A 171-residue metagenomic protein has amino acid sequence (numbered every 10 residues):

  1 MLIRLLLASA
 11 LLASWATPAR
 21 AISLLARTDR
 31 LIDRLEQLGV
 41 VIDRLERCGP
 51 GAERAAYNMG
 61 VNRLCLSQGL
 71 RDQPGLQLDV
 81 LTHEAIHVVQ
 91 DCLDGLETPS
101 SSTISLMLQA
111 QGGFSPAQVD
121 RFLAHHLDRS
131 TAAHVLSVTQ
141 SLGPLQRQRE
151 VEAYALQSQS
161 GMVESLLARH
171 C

Functional and structural regions predicted by a protein language model:
M1-A8: Sec-dependent signal peptide recognition, specifically the positively charged N-region followed immediately by
A13-C65, G69-P74: Auxiliary, metal-adjacent structural segments of Zn-dependent hydrolase domains
T28, I32, D79-T82, E150 (+1 more regions): Extracytoplasmic/secreted envelope proteins and their assembly/folding machinery, especially bacterial periplasmic
V41-I42, G49-E53, I104-C171: Metalloprotease/metallohydrolase-associated module, dominated by Zn2+-dependent proteases
R71-L78, Q146-R149: Aromatic-acidic/polar surface patches that form glycan- and anion
P74-V89: Short alpha-helix carrying the canonical HExxH Zn2+-binding catalytic motif
A85-S102: Catalytic Zn2+-binding segment of zinc metalloproteases
